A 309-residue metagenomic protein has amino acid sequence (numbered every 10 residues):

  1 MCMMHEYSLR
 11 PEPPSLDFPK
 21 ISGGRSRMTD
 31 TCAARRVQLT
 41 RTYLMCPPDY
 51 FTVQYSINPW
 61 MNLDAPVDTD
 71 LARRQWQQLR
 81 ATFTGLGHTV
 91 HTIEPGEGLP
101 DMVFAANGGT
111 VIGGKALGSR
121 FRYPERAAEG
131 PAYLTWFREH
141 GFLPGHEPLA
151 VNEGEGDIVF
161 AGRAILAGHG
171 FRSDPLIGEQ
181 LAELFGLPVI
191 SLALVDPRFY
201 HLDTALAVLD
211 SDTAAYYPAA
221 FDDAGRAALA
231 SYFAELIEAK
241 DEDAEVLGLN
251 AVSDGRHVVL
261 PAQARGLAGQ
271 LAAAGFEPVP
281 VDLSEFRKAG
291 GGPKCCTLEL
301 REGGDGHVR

Functional and structural regions predicted by a protein language model:
E6-R309: The feature marks the mature, well-folded catalytic cores of soluble enzymes
